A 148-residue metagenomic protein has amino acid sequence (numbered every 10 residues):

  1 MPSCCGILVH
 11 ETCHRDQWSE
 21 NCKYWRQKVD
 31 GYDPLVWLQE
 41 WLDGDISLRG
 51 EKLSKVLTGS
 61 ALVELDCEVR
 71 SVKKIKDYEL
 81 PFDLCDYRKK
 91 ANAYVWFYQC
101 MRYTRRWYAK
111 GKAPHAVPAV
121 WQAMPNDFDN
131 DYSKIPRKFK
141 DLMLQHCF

Functional and structural regions predicted by a protein language model:
M1-Q17: Short alpha-helix carrying the canonical HExxH Zn2+-binding catalytic motif
P2, W18-G59, R88: Post-HEXXH active-site segment of zinc metalloproteases
C4-C5, K23, E40, S60 (+2 more regions): Generic detector of bulky aromatic hydrophobic side chains
C4-V9, S47-T58, Y108-M124: Short, surface-exposed, charge-dense and proline/glycine-enriched linear segments
H14-W18, C22, K73, D77: Amphipathic alpha-helical interaction surfaces
Y32-W37, L42, K74-F148: Pan-zinc metallopeptidase signature
S60-D77: An active-site-proximal "capping" alpha-helix that borders the catalytic cofactor pocket
